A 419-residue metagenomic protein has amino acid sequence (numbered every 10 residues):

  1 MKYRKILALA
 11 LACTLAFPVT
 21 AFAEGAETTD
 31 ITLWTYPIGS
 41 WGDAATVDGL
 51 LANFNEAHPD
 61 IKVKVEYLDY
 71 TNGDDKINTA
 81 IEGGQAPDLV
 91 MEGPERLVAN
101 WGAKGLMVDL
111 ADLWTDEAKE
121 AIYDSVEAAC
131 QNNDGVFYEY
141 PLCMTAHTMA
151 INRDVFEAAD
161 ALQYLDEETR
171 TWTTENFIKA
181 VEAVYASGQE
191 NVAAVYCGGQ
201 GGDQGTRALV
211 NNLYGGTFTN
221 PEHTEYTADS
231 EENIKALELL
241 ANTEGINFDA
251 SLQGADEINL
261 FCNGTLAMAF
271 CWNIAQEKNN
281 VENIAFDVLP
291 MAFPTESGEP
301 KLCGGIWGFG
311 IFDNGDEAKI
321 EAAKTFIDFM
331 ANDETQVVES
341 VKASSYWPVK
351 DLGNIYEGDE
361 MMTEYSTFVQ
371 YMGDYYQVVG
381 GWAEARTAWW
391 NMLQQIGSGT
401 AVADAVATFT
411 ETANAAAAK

Functional and structural regions predicted by a protein language model:
A8, A21-A99, A118-K119, S297 (+5 more regions): Conserved N-terminal structural module of periplasmic/extracytoplasmic solute-binding proteins
A52, E56, K62, E238 (+2 more regions): Extracytoplasmic/periplasmic substrate-recognition and gating elements
N53, A57-I122, V136, A158-Y164 (+4 more regions): Extracytoplasmic "Venus flytrap"/periplasmic binding protein-like
G93-T148, D287-P294, I355-V369: Hinge/lid segment of periplasmic solute-binding proteins
D109-I122, D166-R170, A193-Y196, G216-K235 (+3 more regions): Short, solvent-exposed loop/beta-turn-alpha elements that line the ligand-binding surface or hinge of extracytoplasmic
D134-L142, H147, T173-E225, L266: Extracytoplasmic/periplasmic solute-binding protein
I178-Y185, E222-L252: Glycine-centered hinge/linker elements that transmit conformational signals in sensory and ligand-binding systems
T363, T367-K419: Conserved C-terminal helix/tail region of periplasmic/extracytoplasmic solute-binding proteins
